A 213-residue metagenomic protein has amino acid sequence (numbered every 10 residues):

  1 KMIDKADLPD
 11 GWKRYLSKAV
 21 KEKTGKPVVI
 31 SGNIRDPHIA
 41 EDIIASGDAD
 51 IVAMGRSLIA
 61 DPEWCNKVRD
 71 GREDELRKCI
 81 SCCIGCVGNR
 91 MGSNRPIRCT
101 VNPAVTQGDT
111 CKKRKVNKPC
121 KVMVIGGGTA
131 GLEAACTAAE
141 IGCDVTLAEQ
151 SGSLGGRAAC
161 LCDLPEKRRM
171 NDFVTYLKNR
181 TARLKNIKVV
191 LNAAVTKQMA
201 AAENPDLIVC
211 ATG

Functional and structural regions predicted by a protein language model:
K1-I125, T129, E133-V145, S153 (+1 more regions): Flavin-dependent oxidoreductase catalytic cores
M2-S17, K21-E22, C162-T175, R183 (+1 more regions): Glycine-rich, anion-gripping cofactor-binding loops and their flanking helix/strand elements in enzyme active sites
V29, T146, K188-N192: General small-molecule cofactor/ligand-binding pocket signal
D48, T181-V189: A short helix-to-beta-strand connector/capping loop
V124-L184: Beta1-alpha1 glycine-rich phosphate/pyrophosphate-binding loop at the start of Rossmann-like nucleotide-binding domains
A182, Q198, T212-G213: NAD(P)H/NAD(P)+-dependent Rossmann-fold oxidoreductase cores
V190-E203: A conserved short coil-to-beta-strand element within the FAD-binding core of flavoproteins
P205-L207, A211-G213: Glycine-/small-residue-rich beta->alpha transition segments that form the dinucleotide
